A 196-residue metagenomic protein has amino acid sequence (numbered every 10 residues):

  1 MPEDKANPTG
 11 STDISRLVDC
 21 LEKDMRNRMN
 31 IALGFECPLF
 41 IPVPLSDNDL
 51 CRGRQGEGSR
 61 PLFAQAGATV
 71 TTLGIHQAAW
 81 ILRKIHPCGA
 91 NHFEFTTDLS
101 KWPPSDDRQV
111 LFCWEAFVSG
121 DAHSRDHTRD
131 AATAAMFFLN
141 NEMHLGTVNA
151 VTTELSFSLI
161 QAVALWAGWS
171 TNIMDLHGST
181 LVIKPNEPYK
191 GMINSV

Functional and structural regions predicted by a protein language model:
M1-V196: RNase H-like (RuvC/DEDD) metal-dependent nuclease/polynucleotide-processing core
